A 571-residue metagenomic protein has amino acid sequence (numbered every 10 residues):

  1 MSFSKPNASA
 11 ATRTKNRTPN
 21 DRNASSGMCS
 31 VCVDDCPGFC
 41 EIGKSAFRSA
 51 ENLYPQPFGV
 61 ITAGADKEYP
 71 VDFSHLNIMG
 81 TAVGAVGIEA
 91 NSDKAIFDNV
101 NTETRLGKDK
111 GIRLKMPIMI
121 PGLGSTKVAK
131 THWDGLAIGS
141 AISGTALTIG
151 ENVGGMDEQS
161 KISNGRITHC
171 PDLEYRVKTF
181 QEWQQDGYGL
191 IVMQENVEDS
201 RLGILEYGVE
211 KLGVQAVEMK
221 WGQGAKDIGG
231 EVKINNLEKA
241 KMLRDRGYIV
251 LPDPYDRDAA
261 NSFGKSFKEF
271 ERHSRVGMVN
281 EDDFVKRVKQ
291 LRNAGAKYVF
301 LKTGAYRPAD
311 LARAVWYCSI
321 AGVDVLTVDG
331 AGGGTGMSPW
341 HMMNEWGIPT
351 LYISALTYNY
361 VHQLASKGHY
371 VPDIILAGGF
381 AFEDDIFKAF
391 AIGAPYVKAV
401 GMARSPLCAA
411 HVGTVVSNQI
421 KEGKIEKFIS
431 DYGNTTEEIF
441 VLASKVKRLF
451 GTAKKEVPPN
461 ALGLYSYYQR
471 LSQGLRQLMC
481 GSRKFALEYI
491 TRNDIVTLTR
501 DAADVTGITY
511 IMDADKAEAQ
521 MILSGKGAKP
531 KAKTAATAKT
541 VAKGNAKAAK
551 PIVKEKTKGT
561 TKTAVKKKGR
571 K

Functional and structural regions predicted by a protein language model:
M1-K115, V128-H132, I138-A141, A146 (+6 more regions): Conserved, well-structured core domains of diverse proteins
G27, T131, G135, P171 (+11 more regions): Conserved active-site and cofactor/substrate-binding residues in soluble primary-metabolism enzymes
D35, S143, W183, A321 (+7 more regions): Change "in soluble alpha/beta enzymes" to "in soluble alpha/beta proteins
I120, S140, L326, A389 (+1 more regions): Conserved, mostly hydrophobic/aromatic
G122, K127-C318: Active-site-facing alpha/beta catalytic cores
S262-K447: Glycine-rich phosphate/ribose-binding loops and adjacent secondary-structure elements that form binding surfaces
K367, A381-K516, Q520-K531: Gly/Ser/Thr/Ala-enriched C-terminal appendages of enzymes
P530-K571: Intrinsically disordered, polybasic Lys/Arg-rich low-complexity tracts
